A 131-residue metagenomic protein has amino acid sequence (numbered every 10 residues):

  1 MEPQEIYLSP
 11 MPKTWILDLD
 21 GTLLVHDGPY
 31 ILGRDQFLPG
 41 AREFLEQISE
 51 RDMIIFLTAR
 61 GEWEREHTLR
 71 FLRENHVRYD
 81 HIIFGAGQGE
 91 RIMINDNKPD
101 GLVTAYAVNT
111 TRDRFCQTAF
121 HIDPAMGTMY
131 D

Functional and structural regions predicted by a protein language model:
M1-D131: HAD-like aspartate-dependent phosphatase fold
